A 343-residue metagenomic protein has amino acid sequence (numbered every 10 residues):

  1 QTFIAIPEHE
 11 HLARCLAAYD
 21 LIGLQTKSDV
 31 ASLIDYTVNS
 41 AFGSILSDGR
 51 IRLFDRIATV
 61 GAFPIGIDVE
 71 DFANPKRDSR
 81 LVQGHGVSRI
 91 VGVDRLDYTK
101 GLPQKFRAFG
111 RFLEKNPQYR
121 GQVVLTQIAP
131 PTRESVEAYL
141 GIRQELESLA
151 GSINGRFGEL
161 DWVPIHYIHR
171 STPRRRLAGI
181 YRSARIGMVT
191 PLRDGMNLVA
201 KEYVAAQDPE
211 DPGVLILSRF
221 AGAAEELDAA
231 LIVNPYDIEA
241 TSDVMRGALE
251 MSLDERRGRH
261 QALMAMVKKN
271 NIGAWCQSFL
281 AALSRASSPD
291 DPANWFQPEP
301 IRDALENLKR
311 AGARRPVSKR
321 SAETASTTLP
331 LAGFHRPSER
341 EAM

Functional and structural regions predicted by a protein language model:
Q1-A304: Catalytic cores of carbohydrate-active enzymes across secretory and cytosolic contexts
Y98, T324-A325: Short acidic, S/G/P-rich loop/turn micro-motifs used as interaction or catalytic elements
A206, A325-S326: Generic structural signal for well-ordered beta-strand positions
E226, S326-T328: Short small-residue beta-strand/loop micro-motif enriched in glycine and branched aliphatics
D290-P316, L329-M343: Acidic, low-complexity intrinsically disordered tails
P316-E323: Asp-based phosphoryl-transfer active-site loop
